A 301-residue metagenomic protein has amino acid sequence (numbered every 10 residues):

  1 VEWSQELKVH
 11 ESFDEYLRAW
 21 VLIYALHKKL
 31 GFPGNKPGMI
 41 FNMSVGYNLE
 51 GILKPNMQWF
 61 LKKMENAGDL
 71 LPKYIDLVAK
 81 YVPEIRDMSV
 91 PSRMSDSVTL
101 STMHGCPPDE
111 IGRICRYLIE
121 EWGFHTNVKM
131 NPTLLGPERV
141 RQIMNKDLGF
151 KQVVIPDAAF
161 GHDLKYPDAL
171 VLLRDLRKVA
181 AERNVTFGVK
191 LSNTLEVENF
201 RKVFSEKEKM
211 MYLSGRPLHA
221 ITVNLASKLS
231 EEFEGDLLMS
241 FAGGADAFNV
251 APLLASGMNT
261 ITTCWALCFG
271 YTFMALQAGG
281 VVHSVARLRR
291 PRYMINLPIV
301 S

Functional and structural regions predicted by a protein language model:
V1-E121: N-terminal capping/small domains of soluble enzymes
Q5, K36-V45, L49, V98 (+5 more regions): Hydrophobic faces of well-ordered beta-strands that scaffold small-molecule active sites in alpha/beta enzyme cores
Q5, V9, F13, F273-S301: Extended, intrinsically disordered, low-complexity segments
C106, I111-G123, N127-N131, L135-V140 (+1 more regions): Extended, H/D-rich, highly charged conserved domains that either
C115-R116, L229-G235, G244-I261: Catalytic cores of alpha/beta
M130-G136, N193-V197, G243-A247, L267-F269: Active-site-proximal loop/turn and secondary-structure-junction residues that shape catalytic pockets, frequently
M130-P132, P252-G279: Glycine-rich phosphate-binding active-site loops on the catalytic face of alpha/beta enzymes
P137-G235, G270-R287: Glycine/Thr-rich beta-alpha phosphate-binding loop at enzyme active sites
